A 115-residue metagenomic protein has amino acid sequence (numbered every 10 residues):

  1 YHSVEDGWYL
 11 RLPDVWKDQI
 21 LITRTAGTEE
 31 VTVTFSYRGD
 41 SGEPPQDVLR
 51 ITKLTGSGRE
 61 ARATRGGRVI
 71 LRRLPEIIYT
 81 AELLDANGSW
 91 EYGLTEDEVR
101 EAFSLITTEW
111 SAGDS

Functional and structural regions predicted by a protein language model:
Y1-Q46, T52-S115: N-terminal targeting sequences that direct proteins away from the cytosol to non-cytosolic compartments
